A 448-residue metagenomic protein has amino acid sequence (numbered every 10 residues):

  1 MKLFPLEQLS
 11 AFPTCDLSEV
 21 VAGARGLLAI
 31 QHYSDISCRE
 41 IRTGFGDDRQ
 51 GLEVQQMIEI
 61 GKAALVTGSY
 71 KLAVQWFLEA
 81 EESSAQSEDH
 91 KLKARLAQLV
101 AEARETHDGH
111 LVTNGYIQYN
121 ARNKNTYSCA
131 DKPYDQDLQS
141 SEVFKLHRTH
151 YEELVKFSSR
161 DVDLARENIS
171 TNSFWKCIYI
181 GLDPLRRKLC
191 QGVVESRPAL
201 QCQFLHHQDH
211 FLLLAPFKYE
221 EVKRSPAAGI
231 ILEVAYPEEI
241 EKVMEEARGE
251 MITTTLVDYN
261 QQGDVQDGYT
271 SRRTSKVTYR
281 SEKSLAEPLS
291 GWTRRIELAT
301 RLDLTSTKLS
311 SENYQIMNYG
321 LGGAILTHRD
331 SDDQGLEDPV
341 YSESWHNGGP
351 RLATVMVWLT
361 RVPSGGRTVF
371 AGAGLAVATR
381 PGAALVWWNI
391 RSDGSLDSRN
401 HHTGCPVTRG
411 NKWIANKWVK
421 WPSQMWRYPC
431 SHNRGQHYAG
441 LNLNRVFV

Functional and structural regions predicted by a protein language model:
M1-A384, I390-V448: Fe(II)/2-oxoglutarate oxygenase catalytic core
